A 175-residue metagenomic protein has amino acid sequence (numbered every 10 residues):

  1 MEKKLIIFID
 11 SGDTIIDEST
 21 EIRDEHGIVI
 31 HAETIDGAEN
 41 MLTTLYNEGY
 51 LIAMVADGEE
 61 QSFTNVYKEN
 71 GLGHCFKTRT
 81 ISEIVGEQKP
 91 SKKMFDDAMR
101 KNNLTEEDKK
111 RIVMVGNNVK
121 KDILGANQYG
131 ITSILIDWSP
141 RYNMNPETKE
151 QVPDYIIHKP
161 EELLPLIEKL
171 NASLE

Functional and structural regions predicted by a protein language model:
M1-T20, H31-Y46, Y50-E175: Asp-based, Mg2+/Mn2+-dependent phosphohydrolase catalytic module
D24-I28: Conserved phosphoryl-transfer catalytic core
